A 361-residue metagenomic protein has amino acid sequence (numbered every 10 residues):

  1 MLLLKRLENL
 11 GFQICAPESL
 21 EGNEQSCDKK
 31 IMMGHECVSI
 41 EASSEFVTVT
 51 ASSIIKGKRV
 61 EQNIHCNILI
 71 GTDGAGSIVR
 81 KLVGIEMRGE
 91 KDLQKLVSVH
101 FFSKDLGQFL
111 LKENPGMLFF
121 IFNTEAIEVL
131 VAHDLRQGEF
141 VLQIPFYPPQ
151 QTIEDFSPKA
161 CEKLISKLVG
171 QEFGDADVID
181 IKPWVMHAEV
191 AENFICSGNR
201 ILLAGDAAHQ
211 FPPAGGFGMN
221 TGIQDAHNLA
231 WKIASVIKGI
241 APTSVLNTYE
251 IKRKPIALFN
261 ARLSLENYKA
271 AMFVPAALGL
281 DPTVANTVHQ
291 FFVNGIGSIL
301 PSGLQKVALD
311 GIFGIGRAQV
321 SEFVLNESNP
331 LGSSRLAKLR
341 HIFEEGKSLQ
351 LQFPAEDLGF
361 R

Functional and structural regions predicted by a protein language model:
M1-C15, S19-E24, P149, K167 (+1 more regions): Helical substrate-recognition/capping region of FAD-dependent monooxygenase/halogenase enzymes
K5, K29, V47-T48, I55 (+3 more regions): Conserved FAD-binding catalytic core of PHBH/FMO-like flavoproteins
E8, M32-H35, Q62, D206 (+1 more regions): Catalytic cores of nucleotide-enabled group-transfer and carboxylate-activating enzymes in metabolic and assembly-line
A16-V47: A conserved short coil-to-beta-strand element within the FAD-binding core of flavoproteins
H35, S52-K58: Flavin (primarily FAD) cofactor-binding/catalytic cores of flavoenzymes
G71, V178, V185-E266: Conserved mid-domain beta->alpha element of the FAD-binding
